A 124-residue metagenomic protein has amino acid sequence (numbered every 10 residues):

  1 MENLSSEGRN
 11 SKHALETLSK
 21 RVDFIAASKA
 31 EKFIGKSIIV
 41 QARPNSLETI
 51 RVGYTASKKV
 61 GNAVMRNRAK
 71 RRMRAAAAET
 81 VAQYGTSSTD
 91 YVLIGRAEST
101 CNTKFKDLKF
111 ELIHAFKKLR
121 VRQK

Functional and structural regions predicted by a protein language model:
M1-K124: Positively charged, solvent-exposed patches that mediate nucleic-acid binding
